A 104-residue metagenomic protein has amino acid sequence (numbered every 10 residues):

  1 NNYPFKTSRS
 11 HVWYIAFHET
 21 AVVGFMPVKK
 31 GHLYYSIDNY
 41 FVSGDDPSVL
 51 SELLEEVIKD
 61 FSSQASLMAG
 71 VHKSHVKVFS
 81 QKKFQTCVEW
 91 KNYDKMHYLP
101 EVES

Functional and structural regions predicted by a protein language model:
N1-Y3, V102-S104: Short amphipathic alpha-helix that is part of the acyltransferase structural core
N2-S10: A short, aromatic/hydrophobic, helix- or strand-capping loop or linear motif that either lines the entrance/gate
R9-G24: Conserved beta-hairpin
E19-V22, M68, F84-Q85, L99: Low-complexity, intrinsically disordered short peptide segments enriched in small/polar/basic residues
K29-K30: A generic structural motif
L33-K91: Acyl-donor binding region in acyl/amide transferases
Q85-E103: Conserved catalytic-core motifs of GNAT/GCN5-like acyltransferases
